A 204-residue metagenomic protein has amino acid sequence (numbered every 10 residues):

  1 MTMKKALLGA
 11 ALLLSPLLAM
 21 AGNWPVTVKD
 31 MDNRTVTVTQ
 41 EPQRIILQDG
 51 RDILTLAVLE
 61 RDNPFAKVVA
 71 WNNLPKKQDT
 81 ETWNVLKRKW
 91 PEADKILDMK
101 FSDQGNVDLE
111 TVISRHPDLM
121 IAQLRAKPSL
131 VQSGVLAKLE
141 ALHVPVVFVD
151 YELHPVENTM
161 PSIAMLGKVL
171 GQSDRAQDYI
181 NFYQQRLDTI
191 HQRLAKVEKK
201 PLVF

Functional and structural regions predicted by a protein language model:
M1-A10: Bacterial N-terminal signal peptides that target proteins for export
M20-F204: N-terminal ligand-binding lobe of clamshell/alpha-beta domains
